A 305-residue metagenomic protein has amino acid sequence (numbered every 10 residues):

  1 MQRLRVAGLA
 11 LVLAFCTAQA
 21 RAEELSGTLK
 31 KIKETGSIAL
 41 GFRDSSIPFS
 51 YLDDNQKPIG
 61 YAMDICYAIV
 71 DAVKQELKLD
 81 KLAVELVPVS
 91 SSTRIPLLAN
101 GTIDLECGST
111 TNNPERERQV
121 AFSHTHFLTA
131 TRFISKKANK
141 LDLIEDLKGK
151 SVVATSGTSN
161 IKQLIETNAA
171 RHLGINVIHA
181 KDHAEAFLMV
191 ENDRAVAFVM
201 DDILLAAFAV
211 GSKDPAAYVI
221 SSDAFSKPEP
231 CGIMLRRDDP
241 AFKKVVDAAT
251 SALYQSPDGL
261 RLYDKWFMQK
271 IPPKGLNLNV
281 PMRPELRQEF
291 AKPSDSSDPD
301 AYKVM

Functional and structural regions predicted by a protein language model:
A22-E106: Extracytoplasmic small-molecule ligand-binding "clamshell" domains of the periplasmic binding protein/Venus flytrap
E23, D64-A72, L141, E145 (+5 more regions): Extended ligand-binding regions for polar small-molecule ligands
E23, S159-V177, A216-Y218, T250-M305: Ligand-binding clefts/hinges and TM-proximal coupling segments of bilobed small-molecule sensing domains
L25-S26, L79-P96, N139, V177-M189 (+1 more regions): Short helix-initiation/N-cap motifs at beta->coil->alpha
A39-P48, P58-Q75, T111, T129-H183 (+1 more regions): Bilobed "Venus flytrap"/periplasmic-binding protein-like clamshell domains and structurally analogous long
D44, F127-S135, V210-T250, Q269-K292: Periplasmic-binding protein-like
Y67, K78-D146, R287-S297, V304: Acidic, polar ligand-binding/catalytic clefts
T93, C107-R118, K162-N168, L188-N192 (+2 more regions): A ligand-binding cleft/hinge motif common to bilobed small-molecule-binding domains
